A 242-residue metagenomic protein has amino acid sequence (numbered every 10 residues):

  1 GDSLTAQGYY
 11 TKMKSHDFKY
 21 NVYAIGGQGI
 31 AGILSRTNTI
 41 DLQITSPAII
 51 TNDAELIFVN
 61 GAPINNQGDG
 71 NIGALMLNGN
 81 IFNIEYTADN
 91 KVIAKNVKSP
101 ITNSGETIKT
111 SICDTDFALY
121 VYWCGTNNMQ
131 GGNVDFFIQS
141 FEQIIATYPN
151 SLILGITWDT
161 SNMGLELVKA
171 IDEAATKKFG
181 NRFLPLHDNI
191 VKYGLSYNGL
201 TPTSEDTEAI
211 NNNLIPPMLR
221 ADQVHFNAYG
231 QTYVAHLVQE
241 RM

Functional and structural regions predicted by a protein language model:
G1, Y20-A24, W123: Active-site neighborhood of phospho(di)ester-bond hydrolases with catalytic His/Asp-centered motifs
G1-Y10, I25-I30: Catalytic nucleophile-elbow at a beta strand-turn-alpha helix junction centered on a G-D-S/GDSL motif, marking
Q7, G29-G32, D41, M129-G131: Short active-site-adjacent helix-start/loop capping segments
K12-H16, N38-M242: Alpha-helical cap/lid subdomain in secreted, periplasmic, or secretory-pathway luminal O-acyl-processing enzymes
D17-R36: A short beta-strand-loop structural module common to alpha/beta enzyme folds
